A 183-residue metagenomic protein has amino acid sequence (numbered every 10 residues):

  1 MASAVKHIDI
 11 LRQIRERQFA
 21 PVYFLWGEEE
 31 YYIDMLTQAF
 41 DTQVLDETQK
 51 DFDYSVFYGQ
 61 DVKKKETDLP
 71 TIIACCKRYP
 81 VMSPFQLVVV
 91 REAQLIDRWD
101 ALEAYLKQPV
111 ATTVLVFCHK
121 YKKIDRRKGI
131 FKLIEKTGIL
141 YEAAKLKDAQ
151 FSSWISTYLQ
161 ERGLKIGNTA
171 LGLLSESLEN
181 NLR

Functional and structural regions predicted by a protein language model:
M1-R183: Conserved beta/loop motifs at nucleotide-recognition and modification sites
